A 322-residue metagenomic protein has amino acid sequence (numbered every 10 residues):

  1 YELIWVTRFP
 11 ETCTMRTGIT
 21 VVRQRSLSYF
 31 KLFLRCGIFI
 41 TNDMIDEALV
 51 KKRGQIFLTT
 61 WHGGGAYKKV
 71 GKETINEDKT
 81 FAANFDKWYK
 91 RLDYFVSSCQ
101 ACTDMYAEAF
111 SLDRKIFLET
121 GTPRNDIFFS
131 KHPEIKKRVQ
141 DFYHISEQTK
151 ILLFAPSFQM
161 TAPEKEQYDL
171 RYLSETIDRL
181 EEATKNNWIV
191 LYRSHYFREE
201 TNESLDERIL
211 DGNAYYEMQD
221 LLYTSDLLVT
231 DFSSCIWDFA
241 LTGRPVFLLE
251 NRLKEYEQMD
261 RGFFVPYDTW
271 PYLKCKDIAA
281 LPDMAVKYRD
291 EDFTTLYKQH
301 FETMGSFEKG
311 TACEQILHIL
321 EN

Functional and structural regions predicted by a protein language model:
Y1-K131: Active-site and donor-binding regions of nucleotide-sugar-utilizing enzymes
Y1-L3, K90-F95, W188-V190, T224-L227 (+1 more regions): Short active-site oxyanion
F9-T12, M44-E47, G63-A66, Q100-T103 (+7 more regions): Short, solvent-exposed loop/turn segments at secondary-structure junctions
V22-G37, L191, Y196-W237: Donor nucleotide-activated moiety binding/catalytic core segment of transferases that use nucleotide-activated donors
I38-W61, A66-K68, Y215-D260: A donor-sugar binding/catalytic signature common to diverse glycosyltransferases and related nucleotide-sugar
P123-E203, C275, A312-E314: Conserved catalytic-core segment of nucleotide-activated headgroup transferases in glycan assembly
S204-L205, S234-G305: Catalytic binding pocket for nucleotide-activated donors in carbohydrate/polymer assembly enzymes
K309-N322: C-terminal alpha-helical cap of glycosyltransferases
